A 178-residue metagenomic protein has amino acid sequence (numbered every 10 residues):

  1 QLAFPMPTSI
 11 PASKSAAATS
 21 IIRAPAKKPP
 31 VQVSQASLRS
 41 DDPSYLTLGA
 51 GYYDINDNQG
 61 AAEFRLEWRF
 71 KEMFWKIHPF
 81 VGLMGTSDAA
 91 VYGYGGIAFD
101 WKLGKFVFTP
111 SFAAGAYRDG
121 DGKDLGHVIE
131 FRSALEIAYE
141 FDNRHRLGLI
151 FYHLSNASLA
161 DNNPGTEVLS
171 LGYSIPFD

Functional and structural regions predicted by a protein language model:
Q1-R39, D178: Cleavable N-terminal export/targeting peptides
L48-Y52, W68, P79-G85, F99 (+2 more regions): Transmembrane beta-barrel strands of outer-membrane/channel proteins
Y52-A62, L83-Y94, D121-V128, S158-T166: Solvent-exposed loop/turn segments connecting transmembrane beta-strands in outer-membrane beta-barrel proteins
F64-F70, G95-W101, F112-A114, L135-Y139 (+1 more regions): Residues on the lipid-exposed face of transmembrane beta-strands in outer-membrane beta-barrel proteins
M73-H78, K105-F108, N143-L149: Repeated loop/turn-to-beta-strand initiation elements of outer-membrane beta-barrel proteins
F106-E136: Mid-chain, well-packed structural core segment of small domains
V128-F141, R146-L154: Helix-rich interaction surfaces within compact, conserved domain-sized segments that mediate assembly or partner
P164-D178: Outer-membrane beta-barrel "beta-signal"
